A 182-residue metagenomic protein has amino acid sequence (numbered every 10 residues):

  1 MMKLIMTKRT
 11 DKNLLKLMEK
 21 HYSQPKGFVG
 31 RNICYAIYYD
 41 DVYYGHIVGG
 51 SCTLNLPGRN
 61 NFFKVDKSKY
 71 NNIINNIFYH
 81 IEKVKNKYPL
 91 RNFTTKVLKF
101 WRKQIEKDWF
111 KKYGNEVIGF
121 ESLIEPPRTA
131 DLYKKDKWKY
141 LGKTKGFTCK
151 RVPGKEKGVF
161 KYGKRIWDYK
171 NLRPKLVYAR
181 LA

Functional and structural regions predicted by a protein language model:
M1-N32, A36-Y38, V42-Y43: Short amphipathic alpha-helix that is part of the acyltransferase structural core
T7, I33, V48-R180: Acyl-donor binding region in acyl/amide transferases
